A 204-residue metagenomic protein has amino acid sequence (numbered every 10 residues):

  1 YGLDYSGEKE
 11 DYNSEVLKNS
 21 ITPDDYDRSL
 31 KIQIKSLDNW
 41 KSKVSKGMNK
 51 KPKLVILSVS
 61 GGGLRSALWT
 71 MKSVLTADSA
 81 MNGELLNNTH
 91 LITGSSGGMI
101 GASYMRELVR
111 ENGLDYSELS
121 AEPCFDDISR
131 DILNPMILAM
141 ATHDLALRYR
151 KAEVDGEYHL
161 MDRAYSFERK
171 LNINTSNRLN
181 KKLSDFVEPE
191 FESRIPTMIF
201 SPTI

Functional and structural regions predicted by a protein language model:
Y1-I204: Catalytic domains of lipid- and phosphate-ester/thioester hydrolases
